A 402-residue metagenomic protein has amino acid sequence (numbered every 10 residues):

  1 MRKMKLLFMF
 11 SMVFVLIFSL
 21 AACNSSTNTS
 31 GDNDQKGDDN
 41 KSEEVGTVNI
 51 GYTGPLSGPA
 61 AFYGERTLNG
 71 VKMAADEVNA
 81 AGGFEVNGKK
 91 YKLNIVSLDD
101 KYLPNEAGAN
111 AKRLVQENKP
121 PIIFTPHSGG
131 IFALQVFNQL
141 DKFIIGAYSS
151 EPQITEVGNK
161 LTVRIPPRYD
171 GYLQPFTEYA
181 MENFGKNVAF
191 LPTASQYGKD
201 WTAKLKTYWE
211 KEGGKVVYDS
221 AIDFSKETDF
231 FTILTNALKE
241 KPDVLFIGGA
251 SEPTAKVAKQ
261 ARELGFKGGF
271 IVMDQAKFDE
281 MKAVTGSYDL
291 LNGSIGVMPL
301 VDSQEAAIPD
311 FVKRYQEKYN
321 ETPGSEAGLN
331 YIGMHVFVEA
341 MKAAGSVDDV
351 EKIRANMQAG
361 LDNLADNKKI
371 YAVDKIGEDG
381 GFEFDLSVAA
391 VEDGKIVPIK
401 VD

Functional and structural regions predicted by a protein language model:
M1-N49, N87, D402: Short, low-complexity disordered leader/linker segments with a strong preference for bacterial N-terminal type II
K41-E43, V48, N69-I95, K211-K215: Signal peptide-proximal N-terminal region of secreted/periplasmic/extracellular or secretory-lumen proteins
E43-V45, G51-K72, L98-P104, L191-K199 (+1 more regions): Extracytoplasmic "Venus flytrap"
F62-R66, F84-E156, I165, I222-F230: Beta-alpha junction/loop-to-helix N-cap segments that form part of ligand/metal-binding clefts
K119-D219, K267-I295, D302: Extracytoplasmic ligand/sensor domains, especially the bilobed periplasmic-binding protein
G129-Q139, E240-L264, A389: Hydrophobic alpha-helical
A261-Y331, A390, I396-V401: Extracellular/periplasmic periplasmic-binding protein-like sensory domains
E317-A327, E339-I396: Segments of small-molecule ligand-sensing domains
